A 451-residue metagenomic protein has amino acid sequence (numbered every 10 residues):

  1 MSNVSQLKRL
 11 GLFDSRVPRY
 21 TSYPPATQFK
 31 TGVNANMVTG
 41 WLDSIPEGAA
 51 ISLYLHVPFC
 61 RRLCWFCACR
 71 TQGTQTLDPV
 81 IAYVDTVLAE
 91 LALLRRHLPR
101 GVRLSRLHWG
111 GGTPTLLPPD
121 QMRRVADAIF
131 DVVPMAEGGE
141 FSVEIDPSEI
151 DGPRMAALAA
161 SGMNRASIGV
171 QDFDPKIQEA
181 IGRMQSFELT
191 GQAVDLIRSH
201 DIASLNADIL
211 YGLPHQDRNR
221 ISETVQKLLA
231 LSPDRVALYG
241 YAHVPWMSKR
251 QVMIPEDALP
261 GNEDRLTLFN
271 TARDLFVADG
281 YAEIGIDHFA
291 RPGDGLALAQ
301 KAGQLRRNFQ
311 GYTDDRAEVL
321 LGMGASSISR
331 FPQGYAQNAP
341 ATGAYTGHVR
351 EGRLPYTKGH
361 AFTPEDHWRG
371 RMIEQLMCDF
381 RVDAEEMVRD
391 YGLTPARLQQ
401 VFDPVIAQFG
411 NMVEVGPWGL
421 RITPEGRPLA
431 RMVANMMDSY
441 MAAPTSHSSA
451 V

Functional and structural regions predicted by a protein language model:
M1-I51: Flexible, acidic/Gly-rich N-terminal and inter-domain linker regions that tether and position cofactor-handling modules
D43-E47, G73-H97, V102-G392, S449-A450: C-terminal scaffold of the Radical SAM
L53-L55, I168, I422: Short beta-strand motif preference
L55-T71: Local cysteine-cluster metal-coordination motifs and their immediate loop/turn environment, predominantly Fe-S cluster
L393-A407: Short amphipathic alpha-helical interaction segments
A407-W418: A short, conserved structural fragment
G416-R431: Accessory beta->alpha helical hairpin/"wing" motif in late/C-terminal subdomains of nucleic-acid enzymes
R427-V451: Short, amphipathic alpha-helical interaction segments positioned at domain boundaries
